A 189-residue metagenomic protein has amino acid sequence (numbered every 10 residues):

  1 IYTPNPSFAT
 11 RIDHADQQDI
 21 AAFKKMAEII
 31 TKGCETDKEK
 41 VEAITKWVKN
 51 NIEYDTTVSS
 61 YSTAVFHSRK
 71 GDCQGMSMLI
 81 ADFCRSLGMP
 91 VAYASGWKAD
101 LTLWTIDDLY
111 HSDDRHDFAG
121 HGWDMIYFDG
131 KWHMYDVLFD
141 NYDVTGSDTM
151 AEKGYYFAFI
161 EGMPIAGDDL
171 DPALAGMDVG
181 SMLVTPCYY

Functional and structural regions predicted by a protein language model:
T3-S68, A81, V179-Y189: Secondary-structure boundary elements
F66, K70, I106-D107: Charge-rich, low-complexity amphipathic helices in intrinsically disordered tails/linkers adjacent to domains
R69-S77: Gly/Ser-rich catalytic serine loop of serine hydrolases
M78-D171: Hydrophobic/aromatic-rich core segments of domains that either
A166-M182: Ligand-recognition surfaces built from glycine- and aromatic
